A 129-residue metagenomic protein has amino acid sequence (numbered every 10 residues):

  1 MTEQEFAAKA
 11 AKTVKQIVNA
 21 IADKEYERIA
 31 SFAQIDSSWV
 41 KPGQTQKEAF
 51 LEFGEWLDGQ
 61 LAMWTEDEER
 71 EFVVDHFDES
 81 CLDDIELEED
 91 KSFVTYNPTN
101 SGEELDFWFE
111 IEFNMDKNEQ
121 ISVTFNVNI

Functional and structural regions predicted by a protein language model:
M1-N19, D23: Short, low-complexity N-terminal intrinsically disordered segments enriched in polar/charged residues
V14-I21, A33, G54-L57, L61 (+1 more regions): Amphipathic alpha-helical interface segments used for dimerization/assembly
E25-D36: Short, well-ordered alpha-helical segments enriched in acidic and aromatic residues
S37-E55: Short, charge-rich amphipathic alpha-helical segments embedded in non-transmembrane helical bundles/solenoids
F53-D106: Surface-exposed, charged secondary-structure patches
T99-I129: Short beta-strand edge/turn micro-motifs at domain boundaries
